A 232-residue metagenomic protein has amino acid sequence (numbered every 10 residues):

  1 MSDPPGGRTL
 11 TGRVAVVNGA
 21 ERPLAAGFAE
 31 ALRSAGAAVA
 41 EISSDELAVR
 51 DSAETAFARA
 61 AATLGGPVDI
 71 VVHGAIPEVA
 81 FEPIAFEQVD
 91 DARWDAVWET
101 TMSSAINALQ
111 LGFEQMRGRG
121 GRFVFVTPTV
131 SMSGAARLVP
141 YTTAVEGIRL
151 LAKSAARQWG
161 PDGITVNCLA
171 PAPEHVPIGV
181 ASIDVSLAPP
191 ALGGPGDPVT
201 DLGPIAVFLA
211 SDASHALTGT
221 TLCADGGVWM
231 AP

Functional and structural regions predicted by a protein language model:
S2-G6, S133, P189, T218-P232: Short C-terminal tail/terminal secondary-structure segment of NAD(P)H-dependent dehydrogenase/reductase domains
D3-A40: Canonical Rossmann dinucleotide-binding motif of NAD(H)/NADP(H)-dependent dehydrogenases/reductases, specifically
P77-E78, A85-D91, R122-I148, A152-P161 (+1 more regions): Catalytic loop of short-chain dehydrogenase/reductase
E82-F86, D90-W98, S186-L187: Substrate-binding pocket helix/loop in short-chain dehydrogenase/reductase
E114, R157-Q158, H215: Alpha-helical segment proximal to the catalytic Tyr-Lys
G160, T165, L217-G219: Short, small/polar-rich loop/turn modules that mediate ligand/substrate recognition or access, typified
P195-M230: C-terminal substrate-recognition "lid" of short-chain dehydrogenase/reductases
